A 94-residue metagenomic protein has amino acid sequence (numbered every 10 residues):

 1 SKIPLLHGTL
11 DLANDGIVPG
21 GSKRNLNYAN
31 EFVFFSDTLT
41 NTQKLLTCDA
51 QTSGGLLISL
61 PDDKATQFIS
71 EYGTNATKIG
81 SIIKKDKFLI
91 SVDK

Functional and structural regions predicted by a protein language model:
S1-K94: Glycine-/charge-enriched secondary-structure boundary and capping motifs
